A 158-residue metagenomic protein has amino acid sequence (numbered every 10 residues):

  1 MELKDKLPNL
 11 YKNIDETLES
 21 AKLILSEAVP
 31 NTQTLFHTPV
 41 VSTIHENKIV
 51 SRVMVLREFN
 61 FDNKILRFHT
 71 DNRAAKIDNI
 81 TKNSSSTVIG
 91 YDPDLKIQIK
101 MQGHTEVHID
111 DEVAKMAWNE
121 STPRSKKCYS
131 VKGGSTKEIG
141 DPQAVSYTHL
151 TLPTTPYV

Functional and structural regions predicted by a protein language model:
M1-L150: Binding-site signature for planar aromatic cofactors or substrates
H149-V158: Single conserved hydrophobic/aromatic residue that forms the stacking wall/gate of nucleotide- or nucleobase-binding
